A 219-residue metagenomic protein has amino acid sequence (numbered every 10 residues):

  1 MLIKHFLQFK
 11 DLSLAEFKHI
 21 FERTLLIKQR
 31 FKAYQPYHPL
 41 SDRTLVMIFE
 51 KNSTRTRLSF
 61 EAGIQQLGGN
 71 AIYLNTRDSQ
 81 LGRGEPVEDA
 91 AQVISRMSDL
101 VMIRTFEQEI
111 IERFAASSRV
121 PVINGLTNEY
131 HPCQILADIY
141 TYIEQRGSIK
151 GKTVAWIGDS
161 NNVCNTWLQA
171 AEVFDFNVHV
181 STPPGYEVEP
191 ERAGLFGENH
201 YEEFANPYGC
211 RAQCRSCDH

Functional and structural regions predicted by a protein language model:
M1-L58, A62: Positively charged, low-complexity intrinsically disordered leader regions
T44-L45, F49-M97: Active-site cofactor/substrate anionic-group-binding motifs, chiefly glycine- and Lys/Arg-rich phosphate-binding loops
E50-A62, E144-H219: Glycine-rich phosphate/diphosphate-binding loop of Rossmann-like nucleotide-binding domains
L67, M97, S117-R119, F174 (+1 more regions): Short, structured coil segments at secondary-structure junctions
I72-I94, S117, Q169-A170, E187-N199: Active-site-proximal loop->helix
T76-S79, L126-Y130, P183-Y186: Short, acidic/turn-prone active-site loops that include or flank metal/cofactor- and phosphate-binding residues
A91-I94, D99-A170: Anion-binding alpha/beta catalytic cores of soluble intermediary-metabolism enzymes, centered on
